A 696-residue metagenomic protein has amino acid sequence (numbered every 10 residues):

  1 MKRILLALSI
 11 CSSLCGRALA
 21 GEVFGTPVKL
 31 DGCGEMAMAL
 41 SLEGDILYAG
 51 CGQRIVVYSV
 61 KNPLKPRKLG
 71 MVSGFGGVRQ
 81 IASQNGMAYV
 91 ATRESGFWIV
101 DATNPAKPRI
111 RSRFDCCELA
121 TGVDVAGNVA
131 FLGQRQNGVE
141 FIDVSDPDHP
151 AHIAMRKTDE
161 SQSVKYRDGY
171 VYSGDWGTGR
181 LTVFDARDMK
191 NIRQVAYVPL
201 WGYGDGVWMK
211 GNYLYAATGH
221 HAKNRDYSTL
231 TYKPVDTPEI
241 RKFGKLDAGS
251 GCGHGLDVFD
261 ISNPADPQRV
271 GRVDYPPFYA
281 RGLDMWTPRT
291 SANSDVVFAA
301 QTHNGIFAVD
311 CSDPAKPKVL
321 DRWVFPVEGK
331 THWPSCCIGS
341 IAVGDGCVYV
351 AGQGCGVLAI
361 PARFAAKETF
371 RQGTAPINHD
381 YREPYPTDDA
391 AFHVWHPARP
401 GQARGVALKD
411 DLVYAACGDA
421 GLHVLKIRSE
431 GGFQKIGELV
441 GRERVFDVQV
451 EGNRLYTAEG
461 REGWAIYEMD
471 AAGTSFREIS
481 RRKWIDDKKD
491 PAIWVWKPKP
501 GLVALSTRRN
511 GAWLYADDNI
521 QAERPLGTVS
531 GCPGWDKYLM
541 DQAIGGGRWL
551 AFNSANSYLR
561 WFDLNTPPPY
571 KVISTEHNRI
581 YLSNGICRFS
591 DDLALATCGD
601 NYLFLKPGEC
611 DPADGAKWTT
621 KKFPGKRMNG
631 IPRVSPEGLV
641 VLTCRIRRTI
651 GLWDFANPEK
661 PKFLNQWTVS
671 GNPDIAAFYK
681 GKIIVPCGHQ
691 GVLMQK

Functional and structural regions predicted by a protein language model:
M1-I4: Positively charged n-region of N-terminal signal peptides that target proteins for export
A7-S13: Bacterial N-terminal signal peptides
L19-K696: Feature marking well-ordered beta-strand scaffolds used for ligand recognition
